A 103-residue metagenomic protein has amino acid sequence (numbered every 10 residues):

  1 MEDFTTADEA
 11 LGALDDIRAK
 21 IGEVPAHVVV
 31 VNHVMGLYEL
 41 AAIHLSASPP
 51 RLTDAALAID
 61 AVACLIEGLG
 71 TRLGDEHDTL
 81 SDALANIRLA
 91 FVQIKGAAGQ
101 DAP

Functional and structural regions predicted by a protein language model:
M1-D60, T79-P103: N-terminal intrinsically disordered, cationic/polar leader segments that include organellar targeting peptides
T53, D60, C64-E67, T71: Extended, heptad-repeat alpha-helical coiled-coil/oligomerization scaffolds
L73-E76: Proline-threonine-serine-rich low-complexity tracts
